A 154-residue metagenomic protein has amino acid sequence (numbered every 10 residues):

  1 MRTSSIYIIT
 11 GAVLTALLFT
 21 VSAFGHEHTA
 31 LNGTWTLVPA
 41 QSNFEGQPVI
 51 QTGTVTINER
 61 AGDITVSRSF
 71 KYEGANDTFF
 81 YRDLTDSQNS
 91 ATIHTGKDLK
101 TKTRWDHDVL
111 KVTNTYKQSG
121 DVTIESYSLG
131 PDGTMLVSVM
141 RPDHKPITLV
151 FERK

Functional and structural regions predicted by a protein language model:
M1-I6: Positively charged n-region of N-terminal signal peptides that target proteins for export
Y7-I9, W35: Short helix-onset patch at the extreme N-terminus, typifying the N->h transition of secretory signal peptides
T10-T20: Bacterial N-terminal signal peptides
G25-K154: Hydrophobic small-molecule pocket/channel-lining residues, especially in calycin-type beta-barrels
